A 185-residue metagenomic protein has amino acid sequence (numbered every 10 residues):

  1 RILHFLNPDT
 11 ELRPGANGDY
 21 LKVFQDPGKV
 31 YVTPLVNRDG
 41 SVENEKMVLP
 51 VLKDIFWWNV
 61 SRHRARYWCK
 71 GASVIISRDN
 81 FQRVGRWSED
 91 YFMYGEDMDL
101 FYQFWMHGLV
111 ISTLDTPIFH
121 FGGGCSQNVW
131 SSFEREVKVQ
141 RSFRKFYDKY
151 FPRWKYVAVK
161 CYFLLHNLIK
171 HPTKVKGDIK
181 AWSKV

Functional and structural regions predicted by a protein language model:
R1-E11: Short beta-strand-to-loop acidic/aromatic patch adjacent to the donor-nucleotide binding site
I2, G28-V30, I111: Short, Asp-centered acidic motifs that coordinate Mg2+ and/or phosphate in catalytic or ligand-binding sites
E11-V84, M98, C125-S126: Acidic/His-rich active-site region of diverse nucleotide-sugar glycosyltransferases
Y67-R86, D90-P117: A short, conserved alpha-helix in the catalytic core of glycosyltransferases
L109, T113-S131, F143-Y147: Active-site donor/metal-binding and catalytic loop motifs of nucleotide-sugar-dependent glycosylation enzymes
S131-R144, D148, P152-V185: Non-catalytic, C-terminal membrane-associated alpha-helical segments of glycosyltransferases
